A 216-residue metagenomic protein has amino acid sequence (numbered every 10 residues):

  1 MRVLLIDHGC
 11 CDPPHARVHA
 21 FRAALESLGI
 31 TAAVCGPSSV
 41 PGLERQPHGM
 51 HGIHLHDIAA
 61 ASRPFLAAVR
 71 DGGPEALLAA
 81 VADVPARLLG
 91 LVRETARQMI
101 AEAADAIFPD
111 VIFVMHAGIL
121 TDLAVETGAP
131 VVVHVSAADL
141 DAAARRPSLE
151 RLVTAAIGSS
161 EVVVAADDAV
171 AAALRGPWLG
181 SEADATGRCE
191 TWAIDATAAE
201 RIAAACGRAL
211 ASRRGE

Functional and structural regions predicted by a protein language model:
M1-H56, V162, A166, I202-G207: N-terminal subdomain of nucleotide-sugar transferases
V34-A101, A106: A conserved catalytic-core segment of Leloir-type glycosyltransferases
S38, A169, D195: Carbohydrate-associated surface elements
D110-V111, V162: Structural motif
V111-V114, A124-A142: Active-site proximal beta-strand in glycosyltransferases
R146-V162: Membrane-proximal helix-turn-helix segments that form the acceptor-binding/catalytic region of lipid-linked
E161-G187: A short, active-site helix/loop in glycosyltransferases that binds the activated sugar's phosphate group
D195-E216: C-terminal alpha-helical cap of glycosyltransferases
